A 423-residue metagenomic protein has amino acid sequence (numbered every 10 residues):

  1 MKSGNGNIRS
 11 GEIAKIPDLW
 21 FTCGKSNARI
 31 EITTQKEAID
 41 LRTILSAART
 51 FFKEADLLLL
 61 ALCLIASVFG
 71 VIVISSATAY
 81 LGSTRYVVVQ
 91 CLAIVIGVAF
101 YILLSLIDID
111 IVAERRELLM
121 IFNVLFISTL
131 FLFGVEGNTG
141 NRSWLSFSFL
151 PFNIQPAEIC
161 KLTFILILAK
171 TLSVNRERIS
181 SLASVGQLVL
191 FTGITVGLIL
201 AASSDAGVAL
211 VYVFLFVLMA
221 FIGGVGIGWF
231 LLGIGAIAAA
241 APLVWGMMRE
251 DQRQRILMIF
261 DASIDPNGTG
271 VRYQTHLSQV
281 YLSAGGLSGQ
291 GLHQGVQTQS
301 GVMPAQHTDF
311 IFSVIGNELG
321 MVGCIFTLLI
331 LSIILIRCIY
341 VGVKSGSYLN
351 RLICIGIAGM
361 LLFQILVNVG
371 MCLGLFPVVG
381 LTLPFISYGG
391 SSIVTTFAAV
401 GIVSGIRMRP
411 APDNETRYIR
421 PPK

Functional and structural regions predicted by a protein language model:
K2, R9-E12, W20-A47, I74 (+1 more regions): A juxtamembrane structural motif centered on a specific transmembrane helix
D40-I44, S83, E177, G270 (+3 more regions): Juxtamembrane loop-helix boundary motifs flanking transmembrane segments in multi-pass membrane proteins
A47-C63: N-terminal membrane topogenic signal
F51-F52, V185, S300-M303, S345-G346: Helix-boundary and loop/linker segments of multi-pass membrane transporters
L60-V68, I72-S76, Y80-Q274, S313-L373 (+3 more regions): Hydrophobic alpha-helical transmembrane segments of multi-pass inner membrane proteins, especially in bacterial systems
D205-L210, Q290-G295, Q306-T308, I325 (+3 more regions): Transmembrane helix boundary and interhelical junction motifs in multipass membrane proteins
T275-Q290: Extracytosolic (periplasmic/ER-lumenal) interhelical loops and adjacent juxtamembrane/interface segments of multi-pass
L287-V322, L349: Long extracytoplasmic/lumenal interhelical loops at the membrane interface of multi-pass membrane proteins
